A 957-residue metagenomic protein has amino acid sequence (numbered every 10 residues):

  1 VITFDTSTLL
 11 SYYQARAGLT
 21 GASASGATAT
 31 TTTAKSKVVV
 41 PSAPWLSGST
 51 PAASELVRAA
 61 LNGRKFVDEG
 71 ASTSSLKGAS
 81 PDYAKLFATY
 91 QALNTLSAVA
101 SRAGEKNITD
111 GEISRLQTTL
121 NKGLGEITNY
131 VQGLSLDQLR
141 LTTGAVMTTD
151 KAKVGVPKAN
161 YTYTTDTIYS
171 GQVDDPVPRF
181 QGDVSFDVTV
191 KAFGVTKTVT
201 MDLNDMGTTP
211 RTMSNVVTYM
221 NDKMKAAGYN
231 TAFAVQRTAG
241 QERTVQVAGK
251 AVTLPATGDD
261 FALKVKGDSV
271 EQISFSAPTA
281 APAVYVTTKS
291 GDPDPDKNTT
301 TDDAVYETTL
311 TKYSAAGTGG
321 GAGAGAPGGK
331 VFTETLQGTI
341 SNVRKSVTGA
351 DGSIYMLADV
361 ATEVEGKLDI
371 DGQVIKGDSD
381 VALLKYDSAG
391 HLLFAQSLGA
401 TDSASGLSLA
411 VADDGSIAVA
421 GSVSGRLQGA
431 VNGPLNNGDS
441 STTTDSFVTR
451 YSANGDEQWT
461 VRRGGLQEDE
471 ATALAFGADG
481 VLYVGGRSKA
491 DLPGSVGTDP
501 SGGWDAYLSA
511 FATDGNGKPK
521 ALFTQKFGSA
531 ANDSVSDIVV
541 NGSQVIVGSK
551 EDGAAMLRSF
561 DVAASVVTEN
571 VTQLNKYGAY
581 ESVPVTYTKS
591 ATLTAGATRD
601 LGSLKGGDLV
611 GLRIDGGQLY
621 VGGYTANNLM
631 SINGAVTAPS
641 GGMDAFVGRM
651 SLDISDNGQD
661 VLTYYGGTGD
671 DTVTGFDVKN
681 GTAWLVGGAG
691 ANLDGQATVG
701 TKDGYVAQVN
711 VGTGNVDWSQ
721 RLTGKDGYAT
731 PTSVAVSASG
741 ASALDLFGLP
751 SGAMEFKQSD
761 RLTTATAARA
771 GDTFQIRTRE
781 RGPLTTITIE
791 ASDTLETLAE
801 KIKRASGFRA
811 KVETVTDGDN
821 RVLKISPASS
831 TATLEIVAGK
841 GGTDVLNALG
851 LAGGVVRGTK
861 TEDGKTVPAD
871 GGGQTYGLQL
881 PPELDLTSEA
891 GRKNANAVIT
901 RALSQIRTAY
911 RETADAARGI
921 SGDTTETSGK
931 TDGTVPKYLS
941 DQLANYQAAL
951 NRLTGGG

Functional and structural regions predicted by a protein language model:
V1-M147, R211, N215, A410-D413 (+5 more regions): Amphipathic alpha-helical polymerization modules
L56-S97, T287, D292, N298-G329 (+3 more regions): Solvent-exposed, charged interface segments at domain starts and junctions
E105-L141, D175-E334, S341-S440, T444-S446 (+3 more regions): Extended, beta-strand-rich, solvent-exposed assembly scaffolds of outer structural proteins
Q117, T143-T165, A743-L746: Intrinsically disordered, proline/Ser/Thr-rich N-terminal regulatory segments of eukaryotic membrane-proximal signaling
K151, T164-Y169, G320, P327-G329: A eukaryotic intrinsically disordered, low-complexity regulatory tract that is acidic and Ser/Pro-rich, enriched
P157-T167, D296-G319, D863-L884, S921: A short, terminal or domain-edge coil/loop segment
D166-G171, F756-S759: Eukaryotic beta-rich interaction modules
A729-T764, A768-R777, G782-A791, E800 (+1 more regions): Extended alpha-helical or coil "stalk/linker/tether" regions that are enriched in polar/charged and small residues
